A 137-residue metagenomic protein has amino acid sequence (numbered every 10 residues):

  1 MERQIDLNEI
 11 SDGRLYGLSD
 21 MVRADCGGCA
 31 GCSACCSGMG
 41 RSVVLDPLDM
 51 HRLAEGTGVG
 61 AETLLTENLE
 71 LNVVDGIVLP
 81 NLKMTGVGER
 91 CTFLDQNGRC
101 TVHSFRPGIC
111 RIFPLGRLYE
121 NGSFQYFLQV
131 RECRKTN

Functional and structural regions predicted by a protein language model:
M1-R90, L94-N137: Short loop/turn segments that flank or connect secondary-structure elements
